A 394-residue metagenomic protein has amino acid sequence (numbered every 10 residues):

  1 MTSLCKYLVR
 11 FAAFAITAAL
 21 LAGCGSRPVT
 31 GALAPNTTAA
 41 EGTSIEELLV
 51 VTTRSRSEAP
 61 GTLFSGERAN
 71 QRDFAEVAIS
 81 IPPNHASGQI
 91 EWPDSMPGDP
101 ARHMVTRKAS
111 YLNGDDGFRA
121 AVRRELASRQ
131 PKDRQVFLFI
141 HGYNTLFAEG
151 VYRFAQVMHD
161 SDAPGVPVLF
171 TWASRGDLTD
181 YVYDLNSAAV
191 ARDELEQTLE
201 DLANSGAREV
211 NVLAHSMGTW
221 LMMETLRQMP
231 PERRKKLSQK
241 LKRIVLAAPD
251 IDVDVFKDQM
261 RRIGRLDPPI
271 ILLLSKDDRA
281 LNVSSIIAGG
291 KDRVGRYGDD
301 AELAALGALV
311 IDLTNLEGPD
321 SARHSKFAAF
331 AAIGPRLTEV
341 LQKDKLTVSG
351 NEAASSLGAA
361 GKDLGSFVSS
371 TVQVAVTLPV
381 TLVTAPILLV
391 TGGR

Functional and structural regions predicted by a protein language model:
T2-A12: Bacterial N-terminal signal peptides that target proteins for export
L20-G23: C-terminal motif of bacterial Sec signal peptides marking the signal peptidase cleavage site
G25, V29-S110, A120-L126, Q130-P131 (+6 more regions): Lipolytic serine-hydrolase domain surface
G114, F118: Walker A/P-loop-proximal flanking segment of P-loop NTPase domains
Q135: Alpha/beta-hydrolase fold active-site loops
L138-G142: The conserved beta1-alpha1 loop
L146-G150: Short substrate-entry loop that stabilizes the transition state in hydrolases
A214, G218, M222: Gly/Ala-rich beta-loop-alpha elbow adjacent to hydrolase catalytic centers
